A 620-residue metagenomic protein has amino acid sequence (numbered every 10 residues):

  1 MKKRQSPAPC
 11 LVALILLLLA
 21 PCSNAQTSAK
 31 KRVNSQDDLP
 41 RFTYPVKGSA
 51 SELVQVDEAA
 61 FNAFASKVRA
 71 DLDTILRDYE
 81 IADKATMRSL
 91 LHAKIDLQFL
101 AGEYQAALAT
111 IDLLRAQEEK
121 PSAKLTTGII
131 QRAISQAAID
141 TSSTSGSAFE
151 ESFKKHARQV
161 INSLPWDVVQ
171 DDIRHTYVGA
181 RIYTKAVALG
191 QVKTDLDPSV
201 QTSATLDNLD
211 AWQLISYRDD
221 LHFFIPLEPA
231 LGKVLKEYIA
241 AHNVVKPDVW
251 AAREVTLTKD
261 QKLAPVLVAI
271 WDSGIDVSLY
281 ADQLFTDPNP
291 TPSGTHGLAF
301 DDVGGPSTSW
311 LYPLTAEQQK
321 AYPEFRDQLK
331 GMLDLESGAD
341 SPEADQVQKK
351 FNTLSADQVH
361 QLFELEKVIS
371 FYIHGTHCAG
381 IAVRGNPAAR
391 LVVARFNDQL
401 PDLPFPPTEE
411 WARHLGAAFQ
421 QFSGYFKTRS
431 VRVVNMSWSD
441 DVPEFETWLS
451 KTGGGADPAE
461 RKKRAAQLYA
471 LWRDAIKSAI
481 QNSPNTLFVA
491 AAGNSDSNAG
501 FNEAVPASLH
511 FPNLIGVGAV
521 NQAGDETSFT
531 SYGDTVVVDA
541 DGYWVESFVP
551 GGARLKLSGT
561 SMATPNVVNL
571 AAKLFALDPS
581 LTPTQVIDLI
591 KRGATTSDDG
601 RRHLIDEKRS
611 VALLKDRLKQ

Functional and structural regions predicted by a protein language model:
A60-T74: Helix-turn-helix repeat elements of alpha-solenoid scaffolds
Q98-A101: Residue at a conserved register position within TPR or TPR-like alpha-solenoid repeats
A138-F149, K236-I270, I275-T286, Q361-F371 (+4 more regions): N-terminal domain-start motif of subtilase-like serine proteases
S163, D167-D197, F396, G542-K608 (+1 more regions): Hydrolase catalytic cores
S273-I381, G385-V392, D398-P406, Y425-V433 (+1 more regions): Active-site core segment of subtilase-fold serine proteases
Q399-V505, A553-S558, M562-T564: Substrate-binding/access-modulating region of protease and related hydrolase catalytic domains
N485, A491, G500-A576: Extracellular S/T/G-rich loop segment that most often corresponds to the catalytic His/Ser-adjacent loop
